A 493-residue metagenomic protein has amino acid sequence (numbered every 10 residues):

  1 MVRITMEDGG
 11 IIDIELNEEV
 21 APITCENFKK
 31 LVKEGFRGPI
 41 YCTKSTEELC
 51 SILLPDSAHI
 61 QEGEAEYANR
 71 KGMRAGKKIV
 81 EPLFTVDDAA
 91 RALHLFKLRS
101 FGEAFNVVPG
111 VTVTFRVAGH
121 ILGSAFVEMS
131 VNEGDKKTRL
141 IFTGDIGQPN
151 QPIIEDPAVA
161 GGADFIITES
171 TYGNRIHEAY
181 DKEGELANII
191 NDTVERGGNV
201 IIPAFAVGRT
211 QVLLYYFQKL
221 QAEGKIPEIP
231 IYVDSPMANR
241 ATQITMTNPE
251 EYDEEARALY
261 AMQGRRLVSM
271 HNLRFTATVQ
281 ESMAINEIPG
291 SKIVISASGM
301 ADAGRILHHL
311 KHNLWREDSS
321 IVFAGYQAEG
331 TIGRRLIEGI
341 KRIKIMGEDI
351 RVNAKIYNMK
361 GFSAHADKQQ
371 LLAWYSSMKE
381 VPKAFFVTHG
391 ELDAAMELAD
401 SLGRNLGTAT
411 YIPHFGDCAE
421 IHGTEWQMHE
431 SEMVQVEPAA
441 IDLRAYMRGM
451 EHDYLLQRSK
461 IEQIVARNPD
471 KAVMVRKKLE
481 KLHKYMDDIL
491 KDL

Functional and structural regions predicted by a protein language model:
M1-V32: Start-of-domain signal
M6, I121-L122, F205-V212, G299-A303 (+1 more regions): Gly/Ser/Thr-rich loops at beta-strand to alpha-helix junctions that form or flank small-molecule/cofactor-binding
G9-I11, G35-F36, D192-I201, P227 (+3 more regions): Short, surface-exposed connector motifs at secondary-structure boundaries
G35-V212, Y216-D234, E251-A258: His/Asp/Glu-rich metal-coordinating catalytic cores of metallo-dependent phosphodiesterases/hydrolases acting on
C50-I52, Q151-P152, I176-E178, A241-Q243 (+2 more regions): Short, charged, surface-exposed secondary-structure boundary motifs
K137-T143, P149, E169-H177, P203-A204 (+3 more regions): Acidic/glycine-enriched edge-of-secondary-structure segments
K219-A222, S269-L493: C-terminal regulatory/interaction regions
V233-Y252, F415-M428: Long, charge-dense
